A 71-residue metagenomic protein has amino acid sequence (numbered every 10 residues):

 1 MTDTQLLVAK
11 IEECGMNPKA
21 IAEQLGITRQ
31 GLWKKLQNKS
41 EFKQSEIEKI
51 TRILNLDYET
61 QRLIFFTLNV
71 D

Functional and structural regions predicted by a protein language model:
M1-N17, Q24: A short, Lys/Arg-rich alpha-helix, primarily the initiator
V8, K19, Q30, E48: Residues within the helices of the helix-turn-helix
A9, C14-G15, K34, T60-D71: Short, charged recognition helix plus adjacent turn of helix-turn-helix-like nucleic-acid-binding domains
C14, S40-K43: Flexible coil/turn residues that form the inter-helical turn or adjacent wing/linker of helix-turn-helix
I27-E41: Recognition helix of helix-turn-helix/homeodomain-like DNA-binding domains that insert into the DNA major groove
S45-Q61: DNA major-groove recognition helix of helix-turn-helix/homeodomain DNA-binding modules
